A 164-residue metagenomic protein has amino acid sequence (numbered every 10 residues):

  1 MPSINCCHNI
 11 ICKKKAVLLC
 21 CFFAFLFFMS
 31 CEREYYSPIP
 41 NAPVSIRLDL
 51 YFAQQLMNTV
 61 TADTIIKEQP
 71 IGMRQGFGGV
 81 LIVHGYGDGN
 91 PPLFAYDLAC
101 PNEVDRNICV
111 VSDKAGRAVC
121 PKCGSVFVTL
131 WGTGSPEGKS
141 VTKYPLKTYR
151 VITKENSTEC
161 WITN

Functional and structural regions predicted by a protein language model:
M1-K13: N-terminal secretory signal peptides that target proteins for export/translocation
K13-K14, E68-Q69, P136-K139: Intrinsically disordered, low-complexity segments enriched in polar/charged residues with Gly/Pro, especially when
K14-C21: Sec-dependent signal peptide recognition, specifically the positively charged N-region followed immediately by
F27-S30: C-terminal motif of bacterial Sec signal peptides marking the signal peptidase cleavage site
R33-D113, V128-W131, K147-N164: N-terminal pre-ligand scaffold of iron-sulfur
K114-G124, G134-V151: Short cysteine/histidine-rich metal-coordination sites, predominantly Zn2+-binding motifs
